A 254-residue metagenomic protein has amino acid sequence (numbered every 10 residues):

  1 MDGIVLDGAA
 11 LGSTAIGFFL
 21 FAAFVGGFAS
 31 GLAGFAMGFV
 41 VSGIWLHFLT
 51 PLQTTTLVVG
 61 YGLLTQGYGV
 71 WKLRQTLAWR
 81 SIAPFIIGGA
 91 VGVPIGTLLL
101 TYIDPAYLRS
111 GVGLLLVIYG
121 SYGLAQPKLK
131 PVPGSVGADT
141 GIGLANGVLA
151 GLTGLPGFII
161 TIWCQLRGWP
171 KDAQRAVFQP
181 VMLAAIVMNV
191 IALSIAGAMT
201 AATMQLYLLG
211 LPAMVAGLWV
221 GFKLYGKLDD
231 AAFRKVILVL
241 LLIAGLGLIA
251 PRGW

Functional and structural regions predicted by a protein language model:
M1-T14, W254: Short, strongly hydrophobic alpha-helical membrane anchors
I4, T14-A83, G143, G147 (+2 more regions): Small-residue-rich hydrophobic segments that form or flank transmembrane alpha-helices in multi-pass membrane proteins
I16, V59, V112-L116, G120 (+3 more regions): Residues within membrane-spanning alpha-helices of integral membrane proteins, especially the hydrophobic core/packing
G38, T50, D104, L108 (+2 more regions): A helix-boundary/kink motif common to multi-pass secondary transporters, especially Major Facilitator Superfamily
Q53-A125: Membrane helix-loop-helix hairpins that form the core translocation module of multi-pass transporters
T54, I95-L100, R109, L149-L155 (+2 more regions): Hydrophobic alpha-helical transmembrane segments in multi-pass integral membrane proteins
Q66-R74, G111-S135, F222-K223, L228 (+1 more regions): Transmembrane helix exit motif
A78-G89, S110-G113, P133-G143, A173-P180 (+1 more regions): Cytoplasmic-side transmembrane-helix entry/capping segments in multi-pass membrane proteins
